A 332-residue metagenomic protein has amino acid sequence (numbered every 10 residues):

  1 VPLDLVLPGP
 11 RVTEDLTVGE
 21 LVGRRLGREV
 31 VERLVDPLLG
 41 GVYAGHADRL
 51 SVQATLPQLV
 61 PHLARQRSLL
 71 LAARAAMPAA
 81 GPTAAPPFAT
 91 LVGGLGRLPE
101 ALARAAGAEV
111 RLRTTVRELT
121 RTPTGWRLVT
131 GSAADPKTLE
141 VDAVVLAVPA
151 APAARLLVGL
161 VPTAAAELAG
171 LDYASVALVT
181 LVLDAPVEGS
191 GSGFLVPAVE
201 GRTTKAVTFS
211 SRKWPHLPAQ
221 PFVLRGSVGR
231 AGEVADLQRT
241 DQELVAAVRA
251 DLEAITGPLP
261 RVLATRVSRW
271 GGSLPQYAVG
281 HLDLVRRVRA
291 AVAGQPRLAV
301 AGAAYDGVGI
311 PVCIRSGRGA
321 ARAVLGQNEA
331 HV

Functional and structural regions predicted by a protein language model:
P2-L119, G125, E140: Active-site/ligand-binding neighborhood in enzyme catalytic cores
R28-V35, A165-A169, G257-T265: Short, surface-exposed acidic
V110-L112, L146, V300: A structural signal for the hydrophobic beta-strands that form the central parallel beta-sheet of Rossmann-like
T114-Q238, Q242, A254-I255: Mid-domain catalytic core of redox enzymes that form a hydrophobic substrate pocket/lid adjacent to a catalytic redox
S190-G191, K205-V332: Conserved flavin/dinucleotide-binding core of flavoenzymes
